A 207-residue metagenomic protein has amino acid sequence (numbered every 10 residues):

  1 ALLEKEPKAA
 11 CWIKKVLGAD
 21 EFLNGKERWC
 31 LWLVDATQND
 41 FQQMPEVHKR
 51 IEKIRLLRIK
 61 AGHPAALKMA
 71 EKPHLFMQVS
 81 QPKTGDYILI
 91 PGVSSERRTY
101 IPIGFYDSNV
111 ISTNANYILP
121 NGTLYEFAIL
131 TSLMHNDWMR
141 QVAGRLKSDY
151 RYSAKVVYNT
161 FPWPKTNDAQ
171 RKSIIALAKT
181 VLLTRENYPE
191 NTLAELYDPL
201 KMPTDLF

Functional and structural regions predicted by a protein language model:
A1-F207: S-adenosyl-L-methionine
